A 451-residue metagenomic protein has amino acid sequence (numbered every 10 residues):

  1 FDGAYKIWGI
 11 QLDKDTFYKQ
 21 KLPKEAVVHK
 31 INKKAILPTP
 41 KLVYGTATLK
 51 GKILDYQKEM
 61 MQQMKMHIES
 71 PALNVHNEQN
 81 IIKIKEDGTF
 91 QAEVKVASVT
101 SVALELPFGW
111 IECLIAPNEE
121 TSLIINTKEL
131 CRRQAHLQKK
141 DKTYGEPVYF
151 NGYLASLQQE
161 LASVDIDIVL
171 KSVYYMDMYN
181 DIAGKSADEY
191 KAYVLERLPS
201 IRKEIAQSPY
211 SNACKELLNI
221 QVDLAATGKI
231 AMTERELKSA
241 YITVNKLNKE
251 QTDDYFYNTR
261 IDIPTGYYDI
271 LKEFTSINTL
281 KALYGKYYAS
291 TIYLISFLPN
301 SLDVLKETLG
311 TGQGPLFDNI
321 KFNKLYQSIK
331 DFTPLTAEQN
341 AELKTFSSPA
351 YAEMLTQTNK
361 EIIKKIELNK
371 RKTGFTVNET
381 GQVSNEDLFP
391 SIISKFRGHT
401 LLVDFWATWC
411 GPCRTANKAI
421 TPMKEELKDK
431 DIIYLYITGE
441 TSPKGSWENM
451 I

Functional and structural regions predicted by a protein language model:
F1-N212: A non-transmembrane, solvent-exposed segment enriched in polar/low-complexity residues
L114-N118, P390-S394, T400, K418-T421: Sequence context surrounding c-type heme c attachment/ligation sites in exported
T127-H399: Oxidative protein folding and maturation machinery
S208, E426-K430: Short helix-capping segments at alpha-helix termini
G381, E448-I451: Short, internal strand/loop/helix patches that form the active-site neighborhood or redox-interaction surface
S391-G411, I433: Short active-site neighborhood of thiol/selenol oxidoreductases, capturing the structured segment around
F405-P422, G439, P443: Conserved redox-active cysteine motifs that mediate thiol-disulfide chemistry, especially di-cysteine Cys-X(1-2)-Cys
D429-S446: Thiol-based oxidoreductase modules, predominantly thioredoxin-like and allied folds used for disulfide exchange
